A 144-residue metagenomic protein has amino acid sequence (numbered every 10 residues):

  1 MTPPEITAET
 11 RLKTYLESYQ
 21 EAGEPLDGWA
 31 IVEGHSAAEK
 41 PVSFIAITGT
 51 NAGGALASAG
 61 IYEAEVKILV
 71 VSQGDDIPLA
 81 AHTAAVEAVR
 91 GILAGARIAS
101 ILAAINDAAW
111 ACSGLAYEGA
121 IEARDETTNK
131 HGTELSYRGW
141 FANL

Functional and structural regions predicted by a protein language model:
M1-W29, T48-L144: Charged, amphipathic alpha-helical segments and their flanking helix caps
A30-K40: Short acidic low-complexity segments
H35, S43-I45, Y62: N-terminal, polar/charged subdomain of small-to-medium soluble alpha/beta proteins
E39-F44, D125: Short, solvent-exposed polar/charged micro-motifs at secondary-structure junctions
